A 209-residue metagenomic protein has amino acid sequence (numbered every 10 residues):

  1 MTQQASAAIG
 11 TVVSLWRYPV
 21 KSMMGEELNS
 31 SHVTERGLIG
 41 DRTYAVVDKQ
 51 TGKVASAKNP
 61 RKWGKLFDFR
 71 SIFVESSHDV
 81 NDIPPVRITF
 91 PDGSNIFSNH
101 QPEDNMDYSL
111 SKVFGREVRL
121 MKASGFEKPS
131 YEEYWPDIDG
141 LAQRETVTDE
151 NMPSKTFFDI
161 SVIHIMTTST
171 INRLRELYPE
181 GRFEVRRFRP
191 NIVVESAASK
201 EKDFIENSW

Functional and structural regions predicted by a protein language model:
T2-E206: Electropositive, beta-rich accessory/interaction domains or terminal extensions that provide binding surfaces
W209: Conduit-forming functional cores of very large proteins
